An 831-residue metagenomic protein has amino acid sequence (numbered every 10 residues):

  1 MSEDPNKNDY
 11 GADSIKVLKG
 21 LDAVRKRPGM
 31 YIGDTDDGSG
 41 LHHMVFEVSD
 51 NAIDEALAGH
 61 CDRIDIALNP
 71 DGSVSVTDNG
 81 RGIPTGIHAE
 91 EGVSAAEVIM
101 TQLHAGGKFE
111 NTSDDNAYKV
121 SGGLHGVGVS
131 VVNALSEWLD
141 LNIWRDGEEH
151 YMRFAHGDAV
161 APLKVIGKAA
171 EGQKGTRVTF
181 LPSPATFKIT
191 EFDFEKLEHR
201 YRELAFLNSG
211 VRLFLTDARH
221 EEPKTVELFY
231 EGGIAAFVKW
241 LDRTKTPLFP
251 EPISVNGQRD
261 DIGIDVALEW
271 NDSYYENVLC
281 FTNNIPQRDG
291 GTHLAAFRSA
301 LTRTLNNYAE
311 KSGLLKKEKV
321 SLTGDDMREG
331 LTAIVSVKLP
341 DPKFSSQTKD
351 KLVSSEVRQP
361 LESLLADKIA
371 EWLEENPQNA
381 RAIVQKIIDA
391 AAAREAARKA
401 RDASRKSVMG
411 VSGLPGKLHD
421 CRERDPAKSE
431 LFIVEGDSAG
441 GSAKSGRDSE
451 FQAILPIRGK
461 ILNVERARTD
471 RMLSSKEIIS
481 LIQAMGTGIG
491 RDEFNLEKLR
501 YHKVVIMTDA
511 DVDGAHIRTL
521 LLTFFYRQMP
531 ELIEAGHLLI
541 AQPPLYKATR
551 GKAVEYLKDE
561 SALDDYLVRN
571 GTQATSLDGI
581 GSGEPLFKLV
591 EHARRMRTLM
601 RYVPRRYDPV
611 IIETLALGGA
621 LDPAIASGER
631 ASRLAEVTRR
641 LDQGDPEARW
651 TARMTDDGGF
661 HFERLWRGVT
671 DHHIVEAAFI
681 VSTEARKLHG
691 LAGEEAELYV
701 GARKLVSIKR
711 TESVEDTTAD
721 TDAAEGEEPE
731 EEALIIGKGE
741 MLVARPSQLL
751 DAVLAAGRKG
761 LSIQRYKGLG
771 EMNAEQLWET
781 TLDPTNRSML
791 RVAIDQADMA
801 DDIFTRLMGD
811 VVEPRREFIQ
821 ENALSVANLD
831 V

Functional and structural regions predicted by a protein language model:
M1-V831: Conserved phosphate-chemistry cores used by DNA topoisomerases
